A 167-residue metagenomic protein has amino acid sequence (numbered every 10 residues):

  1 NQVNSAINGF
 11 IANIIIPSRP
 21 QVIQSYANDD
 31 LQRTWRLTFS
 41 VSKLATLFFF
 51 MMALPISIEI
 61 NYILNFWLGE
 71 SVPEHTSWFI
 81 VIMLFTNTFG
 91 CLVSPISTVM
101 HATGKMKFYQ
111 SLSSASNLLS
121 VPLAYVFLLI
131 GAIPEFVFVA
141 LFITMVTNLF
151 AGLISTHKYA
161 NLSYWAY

Functional and structural regions predicted by a protein language model:
N1-Q2, A6, T76-V81, F138: Small-residue hotspots at the loop-to-helix junctions and early N-terminal turns of transmembrane alpha-helices
Q2-S5, S40, A53, Y62 (+3 more regions): Residue-level recognition of pore/gate-forming positions within transmembrane alpha-helices of multi-pass
N4-S42, S97-A102: Helix-loop junctions and terminal segments of transmembrane helices in multi-pass membrane transport/translocation
I11, T38-C91, V121-L129: Alpha-helical transmembrane segments of multi-pass membrane transport and lipid-handling proteins
R19-P20, N61, S94-T98, A124: Interfacial helix-capping/hinge residues at the ends of transmembrane alpha-helices
I23, H101, Y109, F127-L129: Helix-capping/transition residues at the boundaries of transmembrane alpha-helices and the short helical linkers
I23-Y26, I63-S71, G131-E135, Y159-Y164: Membrane-interfacial segments
M106-K107, S114-Y167: Membrane-interface helix-loop junctions in multi-pass transport and translocation proteins
